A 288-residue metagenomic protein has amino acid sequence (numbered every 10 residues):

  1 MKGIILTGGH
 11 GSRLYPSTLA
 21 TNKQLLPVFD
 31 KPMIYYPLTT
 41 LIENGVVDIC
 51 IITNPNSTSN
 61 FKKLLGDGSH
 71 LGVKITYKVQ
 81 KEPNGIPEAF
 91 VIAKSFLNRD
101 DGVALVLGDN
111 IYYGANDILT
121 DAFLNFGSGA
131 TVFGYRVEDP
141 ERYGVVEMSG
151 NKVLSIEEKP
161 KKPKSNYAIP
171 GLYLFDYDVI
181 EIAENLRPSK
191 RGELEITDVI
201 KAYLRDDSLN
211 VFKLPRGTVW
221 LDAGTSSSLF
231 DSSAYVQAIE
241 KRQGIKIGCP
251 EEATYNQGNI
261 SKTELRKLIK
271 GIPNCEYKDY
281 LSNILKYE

Functional and structural regions predicted by a protein language model:
M1, V46-V47, G72-K74, R99-G102 (+5 more regions): Short coil/turn connectors at secondary-structure junctions
K2-I5, R13-P16, L26-P27, K31-L107 (+5 more regions): Conserved N-terminal catalytic core of the sugar/cofactor nucleotidyltransferase
L25, V146-M148: A structural signal for short hydrophobic beta-strand segments in well-ordered beta-sheet cores
G66-G72, E147, A202-L204: Short, conserved catalytic or adaptor-binding loops enriched in Gly and charged residues
A104, T120-L124, K152-E252, N256 (+1 more regions): Catalytic-core segments of class I nucleotidyltransferases/pyrophosphorylases that form NMP-activated intermediates
G114-E141: Conserved donor-nucleotide/metal-binding helix-loop-beta segment in metal-dependent transferases, i.e., the alpha-helix
Y255-E288: Generic C-terminus detector
